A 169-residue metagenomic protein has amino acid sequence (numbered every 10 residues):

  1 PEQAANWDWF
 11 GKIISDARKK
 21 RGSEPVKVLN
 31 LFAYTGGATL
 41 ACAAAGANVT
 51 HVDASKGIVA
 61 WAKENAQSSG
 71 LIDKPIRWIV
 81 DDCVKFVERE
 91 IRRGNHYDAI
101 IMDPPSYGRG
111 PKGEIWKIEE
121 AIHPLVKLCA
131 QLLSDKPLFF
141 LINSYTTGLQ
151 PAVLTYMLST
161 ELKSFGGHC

Functional and structural regions predicted by a protein language model:
P1-G22: SAM-dependent Rossmann-like transferase core, predominantly class I methyltransferases with a strong bias toward
I14, G94, L132-K136: A generic alpha-to-beta junction signature in SAM-dependent methyltransferases
S23-Y34: Conserved class I S-adenosyl-L-methionine
T35-A47: Conserved SAM-binding loop of SAM-dependent methyltransferases across substrates and taxa, primarily the Class I
N48-D53: Conserved SAM-binding motif I beta-strand of class I
S55-I101: S-adenosyl-L-methionine
K56-I58, V80, Y97-L128: Mobile active-site "lid"/loop adjacent to the S-adenosyl-L-methionine
G113-C169: C-terminal substrate-binding/active-site "lid" region of AdoMet-derived donor-dependent transferases
